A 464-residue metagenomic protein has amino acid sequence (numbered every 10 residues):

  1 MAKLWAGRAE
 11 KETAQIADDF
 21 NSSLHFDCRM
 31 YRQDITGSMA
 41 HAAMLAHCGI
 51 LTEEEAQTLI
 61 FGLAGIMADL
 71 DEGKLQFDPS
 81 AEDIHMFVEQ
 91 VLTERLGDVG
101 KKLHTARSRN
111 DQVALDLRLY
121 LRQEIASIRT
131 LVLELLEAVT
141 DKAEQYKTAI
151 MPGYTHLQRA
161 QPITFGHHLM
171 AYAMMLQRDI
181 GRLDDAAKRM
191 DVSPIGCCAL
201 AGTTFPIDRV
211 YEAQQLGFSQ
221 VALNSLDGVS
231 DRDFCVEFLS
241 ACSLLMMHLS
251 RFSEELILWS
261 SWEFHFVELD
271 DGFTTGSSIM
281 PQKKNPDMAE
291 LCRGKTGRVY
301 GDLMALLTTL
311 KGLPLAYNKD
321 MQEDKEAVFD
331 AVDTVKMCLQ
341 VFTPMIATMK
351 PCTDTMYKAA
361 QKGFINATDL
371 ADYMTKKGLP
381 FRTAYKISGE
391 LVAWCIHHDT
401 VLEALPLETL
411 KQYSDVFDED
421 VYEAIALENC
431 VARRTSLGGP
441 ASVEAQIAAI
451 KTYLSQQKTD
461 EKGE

Functional and structural regions predicted by a protein language model:
M1-G202, I207-A213, T275-G276, D287 (+4 more regions): A helix-coil-helix interface module used to build multimeric assemblies and to scaffold catalytic/cofactor sites
M1-G37, D98-V99, M280-E464: Glycine-rich cofactor/substrate-binding loops
S38, H85, E89, C235-F238 (+2 more regions): Short runs of predominantly hydrophobic/aromatic residues within well-ordered alpha helices that form helix-helix
H41-L51, Y120, H167, V236-L244 (+1 more regions): Short, well-ordered beta-strand elements within core beta-sheets of diverse protein domains
A42, L63, V139, C242 (+3 more regions): Short alpha-helical scaffolding segments that buttress acidic/His motifs in well-ordered protein cores
R122, E144, P152, Q158-G312 (+4 more regions): Charged, flexible cofactor/metal-binding loops and thiol motifs
I125, R129-V132, L136, C242 (+2 more regions): Short, hydrophobic/amphipathic alpha-helical packing segments that form internal helix faces or helix-helix interfaces
